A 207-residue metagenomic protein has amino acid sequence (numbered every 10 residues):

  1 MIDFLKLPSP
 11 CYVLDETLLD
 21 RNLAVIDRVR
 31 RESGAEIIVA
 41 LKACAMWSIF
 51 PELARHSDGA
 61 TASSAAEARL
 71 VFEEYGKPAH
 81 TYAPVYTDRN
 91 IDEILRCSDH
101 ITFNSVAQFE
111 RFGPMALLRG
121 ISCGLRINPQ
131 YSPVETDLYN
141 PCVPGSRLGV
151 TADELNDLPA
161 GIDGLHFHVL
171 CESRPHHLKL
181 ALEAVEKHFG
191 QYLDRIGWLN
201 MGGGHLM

Functional and structural regions predicted by a protein language model:
M1-V13: Generic N-terminal amphipathic, Lys/Arg-enriched alpha-helix
I2, P133, G197-M207: Flexible glycine/acidic-rich beta-alpha junction loops that bind and position SAM and/or redox cofactors in anaerobic
P10, L14-T17, S173-H176: Short, surface-exposed alpha-helical recognition segments that flank or form part of ligand/macromolecule-binding
P10-V13, S105-E110, G203-M207: Active-site anion/phosphate-binding pocket segments in diverse small-molecule metabolic enzymes
L18-D20, E67: Active-site anion-handling motifs in enzyme catalytic cores
N22-E32: A short, N-terminal amphipathic alpha-helix
A35-W198: Active-site-proximal beta-alpha core segment in soluble small-molecule metabolic enzymes
